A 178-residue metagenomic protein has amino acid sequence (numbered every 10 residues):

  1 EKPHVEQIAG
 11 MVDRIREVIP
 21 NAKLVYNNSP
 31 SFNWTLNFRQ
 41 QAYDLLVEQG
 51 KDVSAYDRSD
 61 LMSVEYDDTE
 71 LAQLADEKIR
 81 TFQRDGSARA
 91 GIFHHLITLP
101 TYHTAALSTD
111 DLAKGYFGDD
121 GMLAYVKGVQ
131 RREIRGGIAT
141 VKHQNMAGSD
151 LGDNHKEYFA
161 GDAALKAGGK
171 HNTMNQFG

Functional and structural regions predicted by a protein language model:
E1, Y26-N27, Q41, M62-V64: Active-site rim loops that border cofactor/substrate pockets in soluble metabolic enzymes
E1-P3, A22-K23, N27-N33, L99-P100: Active-site beta-loop-alpha junctions enriched in small/polar residues
K2-R16, N33-Q41, I79, H103-A113: Active-site-adjacent beta->alpha loops and helix N-cap segments on the catalytic face of soluble alpha/beta enzymes
I19-L24, G91-F93: Short, well-ordered coil/turn segments that N-cap beta-strands
V25, D44-E48: Short hydrophobic/aromatic-enriched beta-strand-loop microsegments
V47-G178: Extended, intrinsically disordered, low-complexity segments
